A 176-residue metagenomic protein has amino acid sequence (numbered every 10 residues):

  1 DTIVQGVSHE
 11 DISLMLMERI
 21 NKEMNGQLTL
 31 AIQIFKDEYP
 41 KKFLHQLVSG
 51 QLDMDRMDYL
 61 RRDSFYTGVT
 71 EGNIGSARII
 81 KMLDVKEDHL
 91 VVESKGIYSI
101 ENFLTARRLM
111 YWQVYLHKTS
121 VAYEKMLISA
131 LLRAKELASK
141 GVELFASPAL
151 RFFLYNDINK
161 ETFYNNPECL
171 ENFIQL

Functional and structural regions predicted by a protein language model:
T2-L176: Histidine-centered, transition-metal-coordinating active-site segments
